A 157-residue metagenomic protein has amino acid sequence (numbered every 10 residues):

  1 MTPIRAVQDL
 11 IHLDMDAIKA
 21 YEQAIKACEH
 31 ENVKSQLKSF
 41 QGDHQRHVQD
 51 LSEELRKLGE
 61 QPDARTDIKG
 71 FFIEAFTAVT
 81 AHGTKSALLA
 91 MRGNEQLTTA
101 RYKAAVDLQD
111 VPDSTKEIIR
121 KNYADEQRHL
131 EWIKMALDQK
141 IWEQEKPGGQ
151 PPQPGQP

Functional and structural regions predicted by a protein language model:
M1-C28, K85-D110: Alpha-helical bundle segments that constitute or directly flank the non-heme di-iron/ferroxidase center
M1-I4, L58, F72, A78-T84 (+1 more regions): Membrane-interacting alpha-helical segments
T2-L10, H30-Q49, T84-L88, D113-Q127: Alpha-helical scaffold segments that form or flank carboxylate-/histidine-based iron centers
V7-A27, Q41-L55, P147-G149: Short N-terminal secondary-structure initiator segments
N32-D67, H129-K140: Conserved alpha-helical segments that form or flank metal/cofactor-binding pockets of metalloenzymes
Q49-T99, P151-P152: Carboxylate-rich helix-loop segments that flank metal/cofactor sites and access channels in metalloenzymes
N94-P157: Preference for long, well-ordered alpha-helical segments
